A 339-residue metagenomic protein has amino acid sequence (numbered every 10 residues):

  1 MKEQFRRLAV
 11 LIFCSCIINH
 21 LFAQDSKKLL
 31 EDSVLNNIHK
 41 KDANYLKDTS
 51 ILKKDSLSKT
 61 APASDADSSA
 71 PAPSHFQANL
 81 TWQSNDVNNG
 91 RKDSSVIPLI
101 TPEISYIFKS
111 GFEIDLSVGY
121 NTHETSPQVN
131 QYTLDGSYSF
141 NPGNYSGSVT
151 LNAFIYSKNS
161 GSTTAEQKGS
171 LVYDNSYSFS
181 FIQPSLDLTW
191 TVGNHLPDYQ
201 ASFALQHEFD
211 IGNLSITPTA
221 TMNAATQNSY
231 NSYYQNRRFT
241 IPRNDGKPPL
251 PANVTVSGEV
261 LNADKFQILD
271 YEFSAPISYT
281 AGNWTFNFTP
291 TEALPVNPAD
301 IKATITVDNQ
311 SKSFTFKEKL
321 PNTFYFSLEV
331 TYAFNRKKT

Functional and structural regions predicted by a protein language model:
S74, V96-I100, Q128-Y132, A165-L171 (+4 more regions): Residues that define the transmembrane beta-barrel architecture of outer-membrane proteins
A78-S84, Y106, I114-V118, V149-A153 (+4 more regions): Transmembrane beta-barrel strands of outer-membrane/channel proteins
L80-W82, P102-Y106, L134-F140, L171-F179 (+5 more regions): Residues on the lipid-exposed face of transmembrane beta-strands in outer-membrane beta-barrel proteins
N89-P98, E113, Y120-Q131, I155-Q167 (+2 more regions): Solvent-exposed loop/turn segments connecting transmembrane beta-strands in outer-membrane beta-barrel proteins
S110-L116, G143-V149, F179-L186, G212-T217 (+2 more regions): Repeated loop/turn-to-beta-strand initiation elements of outer-membrane beta-barrel proteins
S178-V260: Detector for outer-membrane/organellar transmembrane beta-barrel domains, recognizing the amphipathic beta-strand
T191-N194, S229-N236, A252-E272, A299-T306 (+1 more regions): Extracellular/periplasm-exposed beta-strand and loop segments of Gram-negative cell-envelope proteins, dominated by
K319-T339: Outer-membrane beta-barrel "beta-signal"
